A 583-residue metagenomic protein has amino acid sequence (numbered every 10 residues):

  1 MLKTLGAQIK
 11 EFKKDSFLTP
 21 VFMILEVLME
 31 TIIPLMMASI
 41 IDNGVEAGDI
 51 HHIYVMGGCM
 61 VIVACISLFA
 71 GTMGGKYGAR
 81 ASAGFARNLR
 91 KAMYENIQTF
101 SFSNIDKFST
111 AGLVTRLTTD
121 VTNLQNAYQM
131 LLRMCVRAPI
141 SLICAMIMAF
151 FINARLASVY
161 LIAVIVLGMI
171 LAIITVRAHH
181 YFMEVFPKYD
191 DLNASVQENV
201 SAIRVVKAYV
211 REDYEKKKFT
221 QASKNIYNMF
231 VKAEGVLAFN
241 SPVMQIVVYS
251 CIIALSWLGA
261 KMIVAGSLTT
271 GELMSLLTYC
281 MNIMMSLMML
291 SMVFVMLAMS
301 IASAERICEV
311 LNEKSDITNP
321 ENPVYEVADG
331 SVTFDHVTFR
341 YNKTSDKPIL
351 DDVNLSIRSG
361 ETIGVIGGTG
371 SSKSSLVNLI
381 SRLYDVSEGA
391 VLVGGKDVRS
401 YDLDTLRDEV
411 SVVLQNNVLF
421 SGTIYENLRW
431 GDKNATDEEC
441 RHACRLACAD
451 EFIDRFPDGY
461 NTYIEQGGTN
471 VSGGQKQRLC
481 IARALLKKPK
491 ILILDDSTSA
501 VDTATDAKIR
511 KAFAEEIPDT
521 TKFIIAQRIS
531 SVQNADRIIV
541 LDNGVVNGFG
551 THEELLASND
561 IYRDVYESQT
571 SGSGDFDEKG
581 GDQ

Functional and structural regions predicted by a protein language model:
M1-E30, M37, V45-C59, I66 (+15 more regions): Membrane-integrated ABC transporters
K10-K13, T99-S103, T119-L132, V136 (+6 more regions): An intracellular "coupling" helix at the cytosolic face of ABC transporter transmembrane type-1 domains
E11, D15-L28, M60-V63, F69 (+2 more regions): Transmembrane helices of ABC transporter permease
P20, I24-I32, C65-T72, L124-A127 (+6 more regions): Hydrophobic alpha-helical transmembrane bundles that constitute the permease/transmembrane domains of multi-pass
I33, M37, G74, G78 (+8 more regions): Hydrophobic/aromatic residues in alpha-helical transmembrane segments
A47, A83, K91-T115, T119-V121 (+5 more regions): Short intracellular "coupling" helices and adjacent cytoplasmic loop segments at the cytosolic face of multi-pass
D49-I53, C144, M148-I162, K232-E305 (+1 more regions): Helix-loop-helix
Y325-Q583: ABC-type nucleotide-binding domain
